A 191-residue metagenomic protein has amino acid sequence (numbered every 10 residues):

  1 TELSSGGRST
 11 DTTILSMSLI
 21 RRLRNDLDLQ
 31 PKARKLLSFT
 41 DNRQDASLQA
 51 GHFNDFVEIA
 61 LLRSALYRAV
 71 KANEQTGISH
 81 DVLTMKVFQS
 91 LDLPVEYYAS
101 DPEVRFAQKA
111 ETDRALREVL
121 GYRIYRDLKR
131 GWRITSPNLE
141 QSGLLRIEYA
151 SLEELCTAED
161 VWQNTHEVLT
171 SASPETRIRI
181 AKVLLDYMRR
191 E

Functional and structural regions predicted by a protein language model:
T1-E191: Charged, low-complexity interaction segments
